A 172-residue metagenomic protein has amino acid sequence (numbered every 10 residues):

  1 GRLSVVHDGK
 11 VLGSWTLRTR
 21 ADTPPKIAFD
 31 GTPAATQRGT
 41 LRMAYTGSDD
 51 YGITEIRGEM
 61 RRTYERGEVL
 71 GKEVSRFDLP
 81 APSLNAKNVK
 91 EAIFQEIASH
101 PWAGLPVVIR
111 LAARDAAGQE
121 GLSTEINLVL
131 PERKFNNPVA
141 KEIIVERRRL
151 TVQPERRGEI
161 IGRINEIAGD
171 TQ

Functional and structural regions predicted by a protein language model:
G1-Q172: Extracytoplasmic/secretory ectodomains and luminal regions
